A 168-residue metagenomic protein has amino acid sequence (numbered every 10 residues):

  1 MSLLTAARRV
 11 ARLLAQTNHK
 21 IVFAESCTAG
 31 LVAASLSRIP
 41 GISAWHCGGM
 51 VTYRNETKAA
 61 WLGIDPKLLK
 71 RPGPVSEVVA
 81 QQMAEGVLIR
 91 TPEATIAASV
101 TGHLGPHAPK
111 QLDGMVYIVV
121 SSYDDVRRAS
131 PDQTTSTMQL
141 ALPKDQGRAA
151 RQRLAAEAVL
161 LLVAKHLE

Functional and structural regions predicted by a protein language model:
M1-E168: Short alpha-helical segments enriched in small residues
